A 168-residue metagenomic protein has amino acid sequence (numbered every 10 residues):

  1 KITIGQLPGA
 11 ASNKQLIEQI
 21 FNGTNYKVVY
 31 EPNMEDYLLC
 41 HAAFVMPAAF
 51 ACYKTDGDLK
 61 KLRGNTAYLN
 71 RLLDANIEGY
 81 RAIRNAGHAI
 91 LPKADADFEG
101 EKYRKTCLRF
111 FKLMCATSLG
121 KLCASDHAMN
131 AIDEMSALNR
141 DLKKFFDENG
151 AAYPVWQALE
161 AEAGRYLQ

Functional and structural regions predicted by a protein language model:
K1-L91: Internal alpha-helical scaffold of NAD(P)-dependent oxidoreductase catalytic cores
L73, I77-Q168: NAD(P)-dependent Rossmann-like dehydrogenase/reductase catalytic/cofactor-binding core
